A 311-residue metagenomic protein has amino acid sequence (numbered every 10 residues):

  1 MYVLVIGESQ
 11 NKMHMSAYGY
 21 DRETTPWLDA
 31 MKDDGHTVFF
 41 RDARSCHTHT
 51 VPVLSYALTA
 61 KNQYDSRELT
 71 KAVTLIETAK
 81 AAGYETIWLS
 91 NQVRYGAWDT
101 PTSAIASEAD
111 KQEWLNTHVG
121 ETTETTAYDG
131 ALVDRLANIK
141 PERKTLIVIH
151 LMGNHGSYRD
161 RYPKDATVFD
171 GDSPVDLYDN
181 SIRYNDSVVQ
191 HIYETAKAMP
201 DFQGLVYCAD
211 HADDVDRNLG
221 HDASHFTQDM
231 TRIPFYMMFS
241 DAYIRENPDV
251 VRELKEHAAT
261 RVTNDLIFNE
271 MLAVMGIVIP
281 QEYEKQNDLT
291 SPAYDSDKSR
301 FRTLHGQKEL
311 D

Functional and structural regions predicted by a protein language model:
M1-T167, T263-N264, N269-D295, R302: Active-site-proximal alpha/beta segments of enzymes that process anionic O-linked groups
V3, Y184-A223, M271-L272: Metal-dependent active-site segment of extracytoplasmic phospho-/sulfohydrolases and closely related
G19-E23, D201-F202, Y207-E246, K285 (+2 more regions): Histidine-centered active-site microenvironments of extracellular/periplasmic hydrolases and transferases
Y64, A82, M199, H211-N218 (+2 more regions): Phosphate/oxyanion-binding loops and surfaces in catalytic or ligand/nucleic-acid-binding neighborhoods
S66-V73, D172-R183, H225-T231, I244-M271 (+1 more regions): A short beta-strand-to-alpha-helix junction
W88-S90, L146-G153, D179-N185, G204-A209 (+2 more regions): Short beta-strand segments
Y95-D99, L151-M199, S224-I233, D241-Y243: Active-site-proximal cap/lid insertion segments
D297-D311: Acidic, Ser/Thr-rich low-complexity intrinsically disordered segments
